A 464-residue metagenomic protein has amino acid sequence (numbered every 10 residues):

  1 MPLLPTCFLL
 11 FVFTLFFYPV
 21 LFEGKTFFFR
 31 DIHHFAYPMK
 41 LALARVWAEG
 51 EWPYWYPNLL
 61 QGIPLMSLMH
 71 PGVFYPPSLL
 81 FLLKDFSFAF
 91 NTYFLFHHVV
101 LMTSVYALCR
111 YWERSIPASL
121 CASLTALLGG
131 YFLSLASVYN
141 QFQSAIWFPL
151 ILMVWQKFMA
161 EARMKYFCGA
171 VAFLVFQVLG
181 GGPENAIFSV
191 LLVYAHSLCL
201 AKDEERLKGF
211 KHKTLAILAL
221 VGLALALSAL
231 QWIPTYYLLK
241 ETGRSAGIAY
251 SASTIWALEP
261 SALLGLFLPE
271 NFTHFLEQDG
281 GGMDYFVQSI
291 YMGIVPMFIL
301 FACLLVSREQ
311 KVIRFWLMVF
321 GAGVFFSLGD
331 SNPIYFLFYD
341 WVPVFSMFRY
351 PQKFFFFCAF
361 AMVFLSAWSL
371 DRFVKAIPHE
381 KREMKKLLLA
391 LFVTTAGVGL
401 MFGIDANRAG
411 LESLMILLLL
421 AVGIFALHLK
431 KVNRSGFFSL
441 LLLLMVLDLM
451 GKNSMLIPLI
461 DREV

Functional and structural regions predicted by a protein language model:
M1-L10, K213-V221, R308-L317, K385-L388: Alpha-helical transmembrane segments and their helix-start/interface "positive-inside/aromatic belt" motifs in integral
P2-P38, L220-L239, A322-F325, L444-K452: Transmembrane signal-anchor helices characteristic of membrane glycosylation enzymes that use polyprenol
L9-V12, M102-Y111, I116-A201, A216-T235 (+2 more regions): Membrane-embedded helix bundles of polyisoprenyl
V12-V105, L124-P149, K240-E241, A246 (+3 more regions): Membrane-interface coil-to-helix junctions
P19-F29, L135, Y139, L230-S245 (+3 more regions): Juxtamembrane/interface segments at transmembrane-helix termini
M102-Y106, F148-L152, A195, A229-W232 (+10 more regions): Alpha-helical transmembrane segments of polytopic integral membrane proteins, especially the permease/helical cores
Q143-I146, F158-V171, V175, E184-N185 (+6 more regions): Contiguous transmembrane helix-bundle modules in multi-pass membrane proteins
L276-F325, H428, R434: Long hydrophobic segments that form regular secondary structure
